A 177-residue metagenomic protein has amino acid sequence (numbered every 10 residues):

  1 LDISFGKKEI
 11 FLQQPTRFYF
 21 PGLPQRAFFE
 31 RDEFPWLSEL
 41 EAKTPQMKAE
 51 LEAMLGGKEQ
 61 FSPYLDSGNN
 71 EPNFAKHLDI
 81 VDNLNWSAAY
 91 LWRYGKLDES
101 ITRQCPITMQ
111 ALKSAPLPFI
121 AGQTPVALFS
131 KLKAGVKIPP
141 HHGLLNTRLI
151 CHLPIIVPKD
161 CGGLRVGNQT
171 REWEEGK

Functional and structural regions predicted by a protein language model:
L1-L128, L132-L145, D160-C161: Fe(II)/2-oxoglutarate oxygenase catalytic core
W86, E174-K177: Generic detector of bulky aromatic hydrophobic side chains
L128, H152-P154: Structured core elements
I155-E175: A short beta-strand-loop-beta hairpin characteristic of the jelly-roll/cupin
